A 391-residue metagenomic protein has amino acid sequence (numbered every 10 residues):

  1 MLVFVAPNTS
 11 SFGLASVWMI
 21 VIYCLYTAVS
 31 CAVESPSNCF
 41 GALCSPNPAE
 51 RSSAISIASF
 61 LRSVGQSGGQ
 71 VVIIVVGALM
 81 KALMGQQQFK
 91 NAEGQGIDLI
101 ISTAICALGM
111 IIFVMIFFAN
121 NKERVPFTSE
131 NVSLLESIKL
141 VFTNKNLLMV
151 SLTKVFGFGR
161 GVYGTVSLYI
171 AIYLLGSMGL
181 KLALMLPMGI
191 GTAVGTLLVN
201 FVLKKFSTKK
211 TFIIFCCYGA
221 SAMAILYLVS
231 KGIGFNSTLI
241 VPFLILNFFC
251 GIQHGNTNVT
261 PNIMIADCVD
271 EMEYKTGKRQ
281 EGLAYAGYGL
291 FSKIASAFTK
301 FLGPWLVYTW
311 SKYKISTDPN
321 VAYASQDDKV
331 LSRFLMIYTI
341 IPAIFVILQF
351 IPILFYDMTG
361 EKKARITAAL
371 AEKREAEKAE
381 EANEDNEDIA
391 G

Functional and structural regions predicted by a protein language model:
M1-E380, E384: Membrane-embedded alpha-helical bundles of multi-pass transporters/translocases, especially carrier/permease families
N383-G391: Intrinsically disordered, low-complexity cytosolic terminal tails
